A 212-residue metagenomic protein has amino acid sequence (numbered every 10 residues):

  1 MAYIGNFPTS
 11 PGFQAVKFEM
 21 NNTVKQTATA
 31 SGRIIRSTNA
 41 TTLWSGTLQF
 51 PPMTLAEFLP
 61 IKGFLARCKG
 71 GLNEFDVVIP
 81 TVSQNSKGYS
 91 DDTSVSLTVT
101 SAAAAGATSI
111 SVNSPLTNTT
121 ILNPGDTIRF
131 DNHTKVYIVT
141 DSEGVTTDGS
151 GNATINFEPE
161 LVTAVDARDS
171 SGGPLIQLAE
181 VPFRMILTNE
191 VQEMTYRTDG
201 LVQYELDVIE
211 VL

Functional and structural regions predicted by a protein language model:
M1-L212: Extracellular/virion structural assembly segments
